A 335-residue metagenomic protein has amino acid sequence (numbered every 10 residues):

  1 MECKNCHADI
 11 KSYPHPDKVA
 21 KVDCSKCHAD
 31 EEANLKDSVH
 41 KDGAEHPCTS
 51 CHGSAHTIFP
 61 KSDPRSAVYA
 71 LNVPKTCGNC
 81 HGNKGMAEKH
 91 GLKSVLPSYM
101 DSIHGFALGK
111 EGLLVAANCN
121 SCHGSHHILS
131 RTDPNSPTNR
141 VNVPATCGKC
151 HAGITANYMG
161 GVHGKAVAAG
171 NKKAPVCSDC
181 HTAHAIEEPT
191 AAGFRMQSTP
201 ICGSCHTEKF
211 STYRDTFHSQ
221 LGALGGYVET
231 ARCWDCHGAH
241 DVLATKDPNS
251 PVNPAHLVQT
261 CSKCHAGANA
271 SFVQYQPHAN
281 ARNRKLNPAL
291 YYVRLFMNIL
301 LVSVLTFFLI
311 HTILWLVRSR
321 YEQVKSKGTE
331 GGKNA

Functional and structural regions predicted by a protein language model:
M1-A335: Short sequence/structural segments immediately N-terminal
